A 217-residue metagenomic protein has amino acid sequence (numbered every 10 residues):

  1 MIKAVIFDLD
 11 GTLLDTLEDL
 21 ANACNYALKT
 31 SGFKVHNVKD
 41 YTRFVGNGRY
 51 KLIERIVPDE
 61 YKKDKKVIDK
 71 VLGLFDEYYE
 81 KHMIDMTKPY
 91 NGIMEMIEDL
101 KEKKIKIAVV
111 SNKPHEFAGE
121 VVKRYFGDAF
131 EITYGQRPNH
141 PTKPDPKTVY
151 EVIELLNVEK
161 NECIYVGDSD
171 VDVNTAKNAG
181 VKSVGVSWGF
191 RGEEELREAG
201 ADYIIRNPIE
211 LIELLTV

Functional and structural regions predicted by a protein language model:
M1-R43: Active-site neighborhood of HAD-like aspartate-dependent phosphohydrolases
A27-L28, G48-K63, V121, V152-I153: Helix-loop "lid/cap" segments that line or gate small-molecule binding pockets
R55-E95: Metal-dependent phosphoesterase signature
E80-V109, H115, G119-E120, P146: Short, acidic loop-to-helix structural element flanking the phosphoryl-transfer center in phosphate-processing enzymes
D85-K88, P114-V166, D170-A179, E193-R197: Substrate-recognition "cap/lid" segment bordering the active-site pocket of phosphatases
E102-I105, L156-E162, V217: Glycine-rich phosphate-binding loop signature in dinucleotide/nucleotide-binding domains
Y203-N207: Short acidic-hydrophobic, aromatic-tinged amphipathic segments that line or gate anion-handling sites
